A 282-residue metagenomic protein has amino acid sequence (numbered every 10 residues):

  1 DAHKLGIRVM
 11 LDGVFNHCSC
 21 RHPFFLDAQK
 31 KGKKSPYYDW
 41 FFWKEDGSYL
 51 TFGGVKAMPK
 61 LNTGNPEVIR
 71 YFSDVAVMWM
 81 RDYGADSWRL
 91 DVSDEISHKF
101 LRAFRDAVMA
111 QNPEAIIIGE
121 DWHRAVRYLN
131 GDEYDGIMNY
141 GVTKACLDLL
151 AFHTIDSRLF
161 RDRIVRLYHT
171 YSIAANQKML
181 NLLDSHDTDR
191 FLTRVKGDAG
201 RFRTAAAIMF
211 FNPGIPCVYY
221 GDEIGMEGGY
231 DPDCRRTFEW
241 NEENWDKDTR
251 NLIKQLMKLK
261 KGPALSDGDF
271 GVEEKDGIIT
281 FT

Functional and structural regions predicted by a protein language model:
D1-Y83, F104-A110, V126-R127: Substrate-binding/active-site clefts of carbohydrate-active enzymes
A2, D12, F72, W79 (+6 more regions): Conserved, mostly hydrophobic/aromatic
H3-L5, F25, R81, D91-A174 (+4 more regions): Active-site-proximal helices and loops of the catalytic beta/alpha 8
F15-N16, D86, D94-E95, W122-A125 (+4 more regions): Short, solvent-exposed loop/turn segments at secondary-structure junctions
G54-R70, D86-E95, A145-I155, T188-G197 (+1 more regions): The substrate-binding groove and active-site-proximal loops of carbohydrate-active enzymes, especially glycoside
A85, Y134-D135, G214-I215: A structural motif
I173-G197, D233: Active-site clefts of carbohydrate-active enzymes
V272-T282: Carbohydrate-binding surface patches
